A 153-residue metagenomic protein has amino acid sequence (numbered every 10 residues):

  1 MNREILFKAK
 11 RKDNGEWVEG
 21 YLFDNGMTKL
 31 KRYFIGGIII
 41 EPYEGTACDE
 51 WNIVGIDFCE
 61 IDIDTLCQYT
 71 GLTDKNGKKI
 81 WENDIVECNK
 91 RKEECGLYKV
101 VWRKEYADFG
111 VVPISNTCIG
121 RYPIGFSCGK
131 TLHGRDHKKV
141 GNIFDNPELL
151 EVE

Functional and structural regions predicted by a protein language model:
M1-E153: Secondary-structure transition motif
